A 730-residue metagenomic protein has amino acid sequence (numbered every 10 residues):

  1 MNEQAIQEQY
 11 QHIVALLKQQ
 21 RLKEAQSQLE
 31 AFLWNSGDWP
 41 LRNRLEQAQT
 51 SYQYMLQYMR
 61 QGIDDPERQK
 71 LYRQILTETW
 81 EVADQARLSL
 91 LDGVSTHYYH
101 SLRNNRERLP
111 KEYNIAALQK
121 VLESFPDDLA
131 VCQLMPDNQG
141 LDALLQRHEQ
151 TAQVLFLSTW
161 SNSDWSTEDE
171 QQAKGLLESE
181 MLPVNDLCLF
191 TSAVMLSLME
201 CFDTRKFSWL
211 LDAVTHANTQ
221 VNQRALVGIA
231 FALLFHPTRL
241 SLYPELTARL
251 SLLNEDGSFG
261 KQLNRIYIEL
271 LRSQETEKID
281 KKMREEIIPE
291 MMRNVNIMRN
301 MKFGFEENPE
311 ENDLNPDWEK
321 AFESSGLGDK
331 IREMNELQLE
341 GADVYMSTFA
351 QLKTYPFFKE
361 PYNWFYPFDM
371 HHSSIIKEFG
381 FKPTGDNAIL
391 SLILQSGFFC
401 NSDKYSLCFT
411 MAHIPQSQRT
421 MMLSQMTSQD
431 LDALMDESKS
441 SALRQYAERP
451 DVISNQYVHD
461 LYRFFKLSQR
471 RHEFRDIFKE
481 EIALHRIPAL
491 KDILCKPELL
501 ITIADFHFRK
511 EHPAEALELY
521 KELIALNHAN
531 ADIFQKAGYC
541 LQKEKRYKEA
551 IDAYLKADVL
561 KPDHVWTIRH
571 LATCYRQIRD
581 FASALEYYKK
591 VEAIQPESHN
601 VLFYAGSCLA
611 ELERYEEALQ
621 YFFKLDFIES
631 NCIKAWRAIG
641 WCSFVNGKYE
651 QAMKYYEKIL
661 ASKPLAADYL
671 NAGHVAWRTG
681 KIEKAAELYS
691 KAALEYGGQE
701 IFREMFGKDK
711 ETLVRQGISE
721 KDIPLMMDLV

Functional and structural regions predicted by a protein language model:
Q7, R224, E498, D532 (+5 more regions): Start-of-helix register in tetratricopeptide repeats
W34, E522-A525, L555-V559, K589-A593 (+3 more regions): Conserved structural position within tetratricopeptide repeats
Y366-K561: Alpha-solenoid helical-repeat scaffolds
G698-V730: Terminal, low-structured helical/coil segments at or just beyond the last alpha-helical repeat
